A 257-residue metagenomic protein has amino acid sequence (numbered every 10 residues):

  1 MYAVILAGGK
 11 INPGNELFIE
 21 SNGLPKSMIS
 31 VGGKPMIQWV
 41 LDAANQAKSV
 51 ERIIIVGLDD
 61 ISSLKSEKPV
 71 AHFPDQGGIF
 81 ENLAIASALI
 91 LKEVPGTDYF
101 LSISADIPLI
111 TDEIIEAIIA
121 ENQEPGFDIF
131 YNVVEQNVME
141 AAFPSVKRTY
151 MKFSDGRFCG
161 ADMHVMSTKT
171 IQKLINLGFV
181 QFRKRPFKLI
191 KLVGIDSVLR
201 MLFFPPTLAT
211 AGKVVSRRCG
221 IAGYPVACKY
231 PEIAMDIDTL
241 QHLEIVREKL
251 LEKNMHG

Functional and structural regions predicted by a protein language model:
M1-N22: N-terminal nucleotide-binding beta1-loop-alpha1 segment
Y2-I5, K34-D98, A120, E124: Conserved N-terminal catalytic core of the sugar/cofactor nucleotidyltransferase
A7, V56-D59, S104, V133: Short beta-strand/turn micro-motifs composed of small residues that flank or help shape donor/cofactor-binding pockets
N15-I19, G23-N45: Short, well-formed alpha-helical segments that are part of the catalytic scaffolds of diverse glycosyltransferases
G96-D106: Short beta-strand-to-loop acidic/aromatic patch adjacent to the donor-nucleotide binding site
T111-R217, C228-E232: Conserved core of the sugar-phosphate nucleotidyltransferase
Y224-A227, D236: Conserved active-site beta-strand element of glycosyltransferases/polysaccharide synthases
T239: Short, conserved phosphate/pyrophosphate- and ester-handling motifs at nucleotide-, phospho-/glycolipid
